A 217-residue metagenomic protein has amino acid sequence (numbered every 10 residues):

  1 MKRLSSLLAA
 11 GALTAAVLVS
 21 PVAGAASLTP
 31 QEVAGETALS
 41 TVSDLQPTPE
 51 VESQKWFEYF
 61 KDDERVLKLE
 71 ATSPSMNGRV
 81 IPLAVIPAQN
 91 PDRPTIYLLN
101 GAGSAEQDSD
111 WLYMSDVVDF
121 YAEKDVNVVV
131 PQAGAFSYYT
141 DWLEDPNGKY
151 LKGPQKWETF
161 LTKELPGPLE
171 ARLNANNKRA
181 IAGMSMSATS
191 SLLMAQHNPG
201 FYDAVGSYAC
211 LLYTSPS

Functional and structural regions predicted by a protein language model:
M1-A26: Secretory targeting and sorting signals
E52-A88: N-terminal cap/lid segment of alpha/beta-hydrolase-fold proteins
R93-A102: Short beta-strand element of the alpha/beta-hydrolase
D110-P146: Active-site machinery of serine-nucleophile hydrolases
L151-A171: Alpha/beta-hydrolase active-site loop
L173-G183: Alpha/beta-hydrolase fold nucleophile elbow
A188-N198: Short glycine-enriched nucleophile-adjacent loop and the immediately C-terminal alpha-helix near the catalytic center
Y213-S217: Conserved small/polar residues in nucleotide/adenosyl-binding loops
